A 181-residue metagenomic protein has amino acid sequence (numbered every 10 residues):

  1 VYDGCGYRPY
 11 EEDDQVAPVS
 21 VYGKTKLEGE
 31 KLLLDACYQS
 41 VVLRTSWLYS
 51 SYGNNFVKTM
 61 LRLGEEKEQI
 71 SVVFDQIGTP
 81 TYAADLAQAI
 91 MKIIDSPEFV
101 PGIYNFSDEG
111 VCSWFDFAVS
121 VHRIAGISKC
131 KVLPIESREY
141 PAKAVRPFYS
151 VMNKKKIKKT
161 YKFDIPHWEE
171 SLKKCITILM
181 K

Functional and structural regions predicted by a protein language model:
V1-L43, L48: Catalytic helix-loop patch of NAD(P)-dependent Rossmann-fold dehydrogenases
Y10, W47, F56, W114-F117 (+1 more regions): Tryptophan-centric aromatic hotspots in well-structured domains and transmembrane helices
S20, G78-T81, C112, M152 (+1 more regions): Residue-level signal for the nucleotide or nucleotide-sugar donor/cofactor binding architecture
K31-G78, A84-D85, M91: NAD(P)-dependent short-chain dehydrogenase/reductase
S51-Y52, Q76-D85, F106-I124, K174: Substrate-binding strand-loop-helix patch in Rossmann-like NAD(P)-dependent oxidoreductase/epimerase domains
S96-K143, F148: Mid/C-terminal beta-alpha module of Rossmann-like enzyme folds, strongest in SDR-family dehydrogenases/epimerases
W168-K181: Amphipathic terminal alpha-helices
